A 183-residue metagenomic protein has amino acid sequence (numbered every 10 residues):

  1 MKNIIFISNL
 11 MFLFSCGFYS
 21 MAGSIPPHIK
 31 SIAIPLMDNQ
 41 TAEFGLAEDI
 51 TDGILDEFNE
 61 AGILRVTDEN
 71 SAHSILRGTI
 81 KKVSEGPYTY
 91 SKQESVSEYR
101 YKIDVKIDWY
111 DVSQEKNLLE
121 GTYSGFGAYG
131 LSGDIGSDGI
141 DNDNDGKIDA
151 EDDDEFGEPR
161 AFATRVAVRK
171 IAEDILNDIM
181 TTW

Functional and structural regions predicted by a protein language model:
M1-K2: N-terminal hydrophobic targeting signals that begin at the initiator methionine
I5-S15: Bacterial N-terminal signal peptides
L13-A72, E85, S113-K116, R160 (+2 more regions): A structural "domain/chain start" motif
A33-P35, I148-G157: A short small-residue
R77-D138, D153, G157-F162: Surface-exposed short loop/turn segments
L131-G133, D145, R165-V166, A172: Acidic-leaning, charged glycine-interspersed low-complexity segments
D138-D145, D149: Acidic carboxylate motifs that coordinate Ca2+ or other divalent cations, activating on Asp/Glu
